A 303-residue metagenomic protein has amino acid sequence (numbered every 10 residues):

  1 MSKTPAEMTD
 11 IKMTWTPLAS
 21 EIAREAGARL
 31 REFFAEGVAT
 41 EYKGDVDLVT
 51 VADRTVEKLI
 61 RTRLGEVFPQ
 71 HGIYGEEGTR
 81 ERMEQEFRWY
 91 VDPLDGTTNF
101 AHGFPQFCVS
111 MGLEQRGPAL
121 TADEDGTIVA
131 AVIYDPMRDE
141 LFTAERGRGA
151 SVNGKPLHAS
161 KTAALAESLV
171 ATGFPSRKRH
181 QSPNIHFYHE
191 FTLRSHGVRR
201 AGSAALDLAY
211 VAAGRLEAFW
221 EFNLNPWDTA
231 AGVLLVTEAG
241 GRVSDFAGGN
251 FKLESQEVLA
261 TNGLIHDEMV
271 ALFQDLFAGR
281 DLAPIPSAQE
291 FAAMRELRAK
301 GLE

Functional and structural regions predicted by a protein language model:
M1-L94, L264, E268-A271, A278-E303: N-terminal subdomain of lithium-sensitive/metallo-dependent phosphomonoesterases centered on the IMPase/IPPase/PAP
A19, A23-A26, A131, A150 (+2 more regions): Small-residue (primarily alanine) positions within well-ordered alpha-helices, especially packing/interaction faces
A26, L30, D53, L64 (+7 more regions): Residue-level signal for inorganic ion chemistry
E41, E81-M83, H102, D123-D125 (+4 more regions): Solvent-exposed alpha-helices and their adjacent loops that cap or buttress functional pockets in soluble metabolic
D53, E57, E76-E77, D92-D95 (+5 more regions): Acidic active-site catalytic centers that drive phospho-/nucleotidyl reactions and related ester hydrolyses
M83-S151, A166: DPxDG-like acidic metal-binding loop motif
H158-E303: An extended, acidic
